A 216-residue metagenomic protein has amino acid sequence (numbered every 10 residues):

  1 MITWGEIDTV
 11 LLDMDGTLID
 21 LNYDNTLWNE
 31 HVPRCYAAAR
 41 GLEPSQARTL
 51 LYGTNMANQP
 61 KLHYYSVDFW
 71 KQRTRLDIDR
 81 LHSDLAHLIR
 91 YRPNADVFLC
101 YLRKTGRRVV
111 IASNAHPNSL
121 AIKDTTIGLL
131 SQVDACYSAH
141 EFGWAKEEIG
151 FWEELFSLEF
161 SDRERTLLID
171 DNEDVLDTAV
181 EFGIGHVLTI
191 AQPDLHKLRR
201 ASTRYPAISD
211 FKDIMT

Functional and structural regions predicted by a protein language model:
M1-V10, C100, H116-P117, A121-T216: Asp-based, Mg2+/Mn2+-dependent phosphohydrolase catalytic module
I2-V97, H116-N118: N-terminal helical cap/lid subdomain that shapes the substrate entry/recognition surface in HAD-like hydrolases
A37, K71, L85, V110 (+3 more regions): Short, flexible active-site loop motifs that bind/organize anionic cofactors or intermediates
L42, L76, R107, I184-G185: Short glycine/serine/threonine/alanine-rich loop segments
N94-G106: Catalytic-core regions built around general acid/base machinery
G106-V110, R163-T166: Short active-site oxyanion
S113: Conserved phosphate-coupling serine/threonine residues in phosphotransfer and NTP-handling enzymes
